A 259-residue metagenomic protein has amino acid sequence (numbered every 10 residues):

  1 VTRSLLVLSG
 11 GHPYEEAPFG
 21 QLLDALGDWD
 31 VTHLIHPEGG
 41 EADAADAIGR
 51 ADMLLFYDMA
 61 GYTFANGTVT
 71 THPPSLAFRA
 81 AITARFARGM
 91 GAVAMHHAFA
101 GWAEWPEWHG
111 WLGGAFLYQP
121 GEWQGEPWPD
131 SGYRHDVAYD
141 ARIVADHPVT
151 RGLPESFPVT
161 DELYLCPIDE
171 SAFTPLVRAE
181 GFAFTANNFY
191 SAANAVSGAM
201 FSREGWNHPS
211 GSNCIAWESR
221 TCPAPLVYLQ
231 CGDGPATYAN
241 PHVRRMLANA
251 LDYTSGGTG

Functional and structural regions predicted by a protein language model:
V1-M53: Aromatic-Pro/Gly-enriched surface loop or interdomain linker that acts as a lid/target-recognition segment
T2, M95-A195: An acidic, glycine-rich "communication" segment
L6-L8, T32-H33, M53-D58, G91-A94 (+2 more regions): Structural recognition of the beta-strand scaffold that forms the well-ordered cores of secreted hydrolase catalytic
H12-P13, E38-G39, A60-T63, A98-W102 (+2 more regions): Solvent-exposed loop/turn segments at secondary-structure junctions within structured extracellular/periplasmic domains
E16-P18, A65-G67, A103-W105, N187 (+1 more regions): Short glycine-/acidic-enriched loop or helix-start segments at secondary-structure transitions that form or flank
D30-H36, T68-H72, G205: Short, flexible loop segments at the rims of nucleotide/cofactor-binding pockets, characterized by
I48-W105: Short alpha-beta junction capping motif
A195-G259: Extracellular ligand-binding/catalytic regions of CAZymes and related secreted enzymes and adhesion modules
